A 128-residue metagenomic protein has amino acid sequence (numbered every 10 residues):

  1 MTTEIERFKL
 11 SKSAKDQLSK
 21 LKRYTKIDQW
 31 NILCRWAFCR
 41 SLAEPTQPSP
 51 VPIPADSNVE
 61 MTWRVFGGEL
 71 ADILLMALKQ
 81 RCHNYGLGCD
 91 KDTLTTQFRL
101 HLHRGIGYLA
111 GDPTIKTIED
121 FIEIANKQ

Functional and structural regions predicted by a protein language model:
M1: A glycine-rich, hydrophobic loop/mini-helix early in the fold
E4, S11-I32, W36, E60-M61 (+1 more regions): Surface-exposed, Lys/Arg-rich phosphate-binding patches that contact polyanionic backbones
T25-W30, E69, C89-T93: Structural motif
D28-I53, A110: Short, basic amphipathic alpha-helical segments that act as recognition/interaction helices in nucleic-acid-binding
I32-R40, I73-H83, T96-Y108: Short, hydrophobic/amphipathic alpha-helical patches that form generic packing surfaces within helical domains
A43-Y85: Short, positively charged interaction helices/loops
N84-Q128: Low-complexity intrinsically disordered segments
